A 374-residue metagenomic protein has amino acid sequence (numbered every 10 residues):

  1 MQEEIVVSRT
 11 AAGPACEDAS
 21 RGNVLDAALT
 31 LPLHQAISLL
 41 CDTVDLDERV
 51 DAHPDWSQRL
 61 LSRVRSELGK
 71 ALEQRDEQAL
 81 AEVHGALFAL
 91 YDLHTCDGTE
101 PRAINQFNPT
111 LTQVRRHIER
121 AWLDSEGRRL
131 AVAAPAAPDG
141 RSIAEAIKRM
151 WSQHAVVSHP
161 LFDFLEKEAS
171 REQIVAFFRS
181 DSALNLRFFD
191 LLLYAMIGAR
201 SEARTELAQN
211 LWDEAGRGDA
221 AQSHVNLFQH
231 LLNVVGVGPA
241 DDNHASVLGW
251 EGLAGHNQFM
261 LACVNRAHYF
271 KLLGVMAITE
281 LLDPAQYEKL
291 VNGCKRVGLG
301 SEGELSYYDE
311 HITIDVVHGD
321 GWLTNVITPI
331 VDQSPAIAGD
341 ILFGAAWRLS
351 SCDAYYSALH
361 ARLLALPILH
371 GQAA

Functional and structural regions predicted by a protein language model:
Q2-A374: Non-heme di-metal
